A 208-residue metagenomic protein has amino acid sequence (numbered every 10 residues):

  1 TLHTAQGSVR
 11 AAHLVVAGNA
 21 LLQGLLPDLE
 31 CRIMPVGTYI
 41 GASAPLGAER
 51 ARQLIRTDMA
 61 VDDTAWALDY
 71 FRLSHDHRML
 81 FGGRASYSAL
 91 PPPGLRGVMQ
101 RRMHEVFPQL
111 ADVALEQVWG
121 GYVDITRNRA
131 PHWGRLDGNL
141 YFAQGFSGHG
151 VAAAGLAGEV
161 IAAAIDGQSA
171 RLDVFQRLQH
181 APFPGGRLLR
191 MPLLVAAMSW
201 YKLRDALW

Functional and structural regions predicted by a protein language model:
T1: A conserved short coil-to-beta-strand element within the FAD-binding core of flavoproteins
T4: Active-site pre-lysine segment of PLP-dependent enzymes
G7-A48, R52-G138: Active-site substrate-recognition segment that forms the wall of the catalytic cavity or substrate channel
F81, A85, A89-A206: C-terminal catalytic lobe of FAD-dependent flavoproteins
